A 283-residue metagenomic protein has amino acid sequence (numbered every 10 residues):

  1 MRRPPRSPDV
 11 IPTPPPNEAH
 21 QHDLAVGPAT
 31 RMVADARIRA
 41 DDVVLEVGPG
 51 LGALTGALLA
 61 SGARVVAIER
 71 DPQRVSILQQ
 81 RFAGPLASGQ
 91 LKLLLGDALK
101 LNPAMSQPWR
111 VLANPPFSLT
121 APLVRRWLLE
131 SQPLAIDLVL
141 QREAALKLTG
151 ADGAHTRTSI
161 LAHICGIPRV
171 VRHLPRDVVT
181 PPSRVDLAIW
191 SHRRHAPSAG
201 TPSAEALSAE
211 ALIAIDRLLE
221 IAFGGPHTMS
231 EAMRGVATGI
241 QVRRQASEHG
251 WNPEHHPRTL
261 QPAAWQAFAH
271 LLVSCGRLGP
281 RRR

Functional and structural regions predicted by a protein language model:
M1-L218, S247, W251, A267-R283: Catalytic cores of RNA-modifying enzymes
I221-R283: C-terminal lobe and adjacent flexible extensions of AdoMet/dcAdoMet transferase-like proteins
